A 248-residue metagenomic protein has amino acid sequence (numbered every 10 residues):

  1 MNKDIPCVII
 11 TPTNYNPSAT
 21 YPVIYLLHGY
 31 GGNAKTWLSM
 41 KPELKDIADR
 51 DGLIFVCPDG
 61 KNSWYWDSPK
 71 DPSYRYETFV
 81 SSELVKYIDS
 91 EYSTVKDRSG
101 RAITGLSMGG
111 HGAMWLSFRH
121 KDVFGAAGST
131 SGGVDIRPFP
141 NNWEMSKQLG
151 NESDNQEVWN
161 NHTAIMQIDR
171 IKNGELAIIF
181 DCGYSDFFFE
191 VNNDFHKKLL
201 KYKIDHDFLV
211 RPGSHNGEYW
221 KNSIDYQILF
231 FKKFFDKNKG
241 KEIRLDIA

Functional and structural regions predicted by a protein language model:
M1-A248: Non-catalytic cap/lid and distal C-terminal segments of serine-dependent acyl enzymes
